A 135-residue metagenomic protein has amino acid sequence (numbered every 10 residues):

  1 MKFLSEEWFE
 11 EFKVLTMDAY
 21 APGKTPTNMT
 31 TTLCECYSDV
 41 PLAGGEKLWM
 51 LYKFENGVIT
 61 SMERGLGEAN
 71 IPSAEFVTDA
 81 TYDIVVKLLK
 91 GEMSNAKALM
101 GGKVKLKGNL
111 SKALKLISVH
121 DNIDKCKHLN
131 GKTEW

Functional and structural regions predicted by a protein language model:
M1-W135: Feature captures hydrophobic
